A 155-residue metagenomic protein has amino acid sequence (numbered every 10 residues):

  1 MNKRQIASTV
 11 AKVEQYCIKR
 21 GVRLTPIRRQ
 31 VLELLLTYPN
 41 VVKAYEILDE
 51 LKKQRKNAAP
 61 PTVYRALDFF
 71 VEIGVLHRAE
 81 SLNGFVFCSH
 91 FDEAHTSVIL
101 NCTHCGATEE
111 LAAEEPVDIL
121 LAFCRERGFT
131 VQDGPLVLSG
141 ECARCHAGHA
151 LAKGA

Functional and structural regions predicted by a protein language model:
A7-G21: Short, Lys/Arg-enriched N-terminal segment that forms or immediately precedes the first helix of a structured domain
L24-I27: Short helix-coil-helix linker/hinge
R29-L34: Pre-recognition alpha-helix immediately N-terminal to the DNA-recognition helix within helix-turn-helix or winged-helix
Y38-K43: Short capping segments at the starts of secondary-structure elements
E46-K52, V63: A short acidic, leucine-rich amphipathic alpha-helix
V63-I73: Basic amphipathic alpha-helical segments that dock to polyanions
E72-A155: Non-DNA-binding regulatory cores of transcription-related proteins, predominantly C-terminal effector-binding
